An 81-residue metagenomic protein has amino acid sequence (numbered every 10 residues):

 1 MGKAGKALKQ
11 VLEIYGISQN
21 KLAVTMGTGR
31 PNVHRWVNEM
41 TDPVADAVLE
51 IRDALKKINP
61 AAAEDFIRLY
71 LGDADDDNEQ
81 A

Functional and structural regions predicted by a protein language model:
M1-G2, T28, V44-A47: Short acidic alpha-helix initiation/capping motifs at coil-to-helix transition points, especially at protein N-termini
M1-Y15, K21, T25, R52-D53 (+1 more regions): A short, Lys/Arg-rich alpha-helix, primarily the initiator
M26, V37, I67-L71: A general structural motif at alpha-helix termini
G27-P43: Recognition helix of helix-turn-helix/homeodomain-like DNA-binding domains that insert into the DNA major groove
M40-D53: Short, basic-rich loop-to-helix N-cap that marks the start of a DNA-contacting helix
A61-A81: Short, charged recognition helix plus adjacent turn of helix-turn-helix-like nucleic-acid-binding domains
